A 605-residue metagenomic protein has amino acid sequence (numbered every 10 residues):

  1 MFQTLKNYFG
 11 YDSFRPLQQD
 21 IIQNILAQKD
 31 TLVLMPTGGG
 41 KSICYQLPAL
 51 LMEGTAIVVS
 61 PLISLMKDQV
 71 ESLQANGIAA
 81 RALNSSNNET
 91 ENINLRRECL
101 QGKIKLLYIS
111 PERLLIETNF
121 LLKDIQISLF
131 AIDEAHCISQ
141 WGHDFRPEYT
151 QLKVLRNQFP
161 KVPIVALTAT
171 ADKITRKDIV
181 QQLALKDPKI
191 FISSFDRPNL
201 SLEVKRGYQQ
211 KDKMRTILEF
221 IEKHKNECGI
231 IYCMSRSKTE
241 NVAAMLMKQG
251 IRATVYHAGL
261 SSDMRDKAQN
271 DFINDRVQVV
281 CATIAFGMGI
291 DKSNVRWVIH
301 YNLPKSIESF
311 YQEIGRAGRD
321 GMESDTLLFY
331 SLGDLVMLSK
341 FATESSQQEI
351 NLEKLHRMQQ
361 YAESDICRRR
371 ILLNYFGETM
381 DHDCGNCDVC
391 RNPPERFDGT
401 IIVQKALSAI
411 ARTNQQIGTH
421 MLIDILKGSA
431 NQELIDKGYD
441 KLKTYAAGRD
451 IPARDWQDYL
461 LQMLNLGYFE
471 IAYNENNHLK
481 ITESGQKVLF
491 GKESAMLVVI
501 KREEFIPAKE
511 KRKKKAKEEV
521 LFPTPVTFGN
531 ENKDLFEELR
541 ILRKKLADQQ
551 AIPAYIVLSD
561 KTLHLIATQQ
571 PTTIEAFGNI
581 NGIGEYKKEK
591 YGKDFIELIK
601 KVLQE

Functional and structural regions predicted by a protein language model:
M1, I350-L352, D381-E605: Accessory DNA-binding and partner-docking regions appended to nucleic-acid-acting proteins, especially the terminal
M1-Y8, D12-P16, D20-S42, L50-M52 (+3 more regions): Helicase motor core with emphasis on the C-terminal RecA-like subdomain
I25, I221, F272, A362 (+2 more regions): Short helix-to-turn junction characteristic of helix-turn-helix DNA-binding domains, especially the helix
P160, K225, D365, Q415 (+1 more regions): Flexible coil/turn residues that form the inter-helical turn or adjacent wing/linker of helix-turn-helix
Q347-F376: Short, charged low-complexity linear segments at domain edges
